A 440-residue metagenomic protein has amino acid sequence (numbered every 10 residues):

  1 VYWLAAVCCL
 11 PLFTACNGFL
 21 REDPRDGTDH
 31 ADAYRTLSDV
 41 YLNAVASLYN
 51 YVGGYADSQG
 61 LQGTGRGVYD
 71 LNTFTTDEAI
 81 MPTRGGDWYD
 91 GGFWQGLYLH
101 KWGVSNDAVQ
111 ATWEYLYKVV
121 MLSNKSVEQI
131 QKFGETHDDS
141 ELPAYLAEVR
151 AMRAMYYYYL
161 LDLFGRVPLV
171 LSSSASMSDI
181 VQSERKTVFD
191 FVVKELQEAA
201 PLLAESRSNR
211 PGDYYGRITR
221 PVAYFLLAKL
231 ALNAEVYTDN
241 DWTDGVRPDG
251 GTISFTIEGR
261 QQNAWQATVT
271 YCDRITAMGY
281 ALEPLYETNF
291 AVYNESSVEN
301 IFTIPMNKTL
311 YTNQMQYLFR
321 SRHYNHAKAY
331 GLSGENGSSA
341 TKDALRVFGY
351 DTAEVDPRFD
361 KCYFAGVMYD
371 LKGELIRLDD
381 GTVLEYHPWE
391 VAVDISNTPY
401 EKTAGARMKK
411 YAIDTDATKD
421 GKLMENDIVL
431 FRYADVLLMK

Functional and structural regions predicted by a protein language model:
V1-L4: Bacterial N-terminal signal peptides that target proteins for export
C8-C9: Cysteine-centered motifs
F13-A15: C-terminal motif of bacterial Sec signal peptides marking the signal peptidase cleavage site
N17-W94, V167, Q197-E198, L202 (+1 more regions): An aromatic- and glycine-enriched ligand-binding surface/loop that stacks and positions planar moieties
D26-D29, L171-M177: Short linear capping/connector segments at secondary-structure termini
L37-A46, N50-L61, T83-F164, S176-G212 (+1 more regions): Conserved, well-structured interaction surfaces
E390-K402: Helical catalytic core of nucleic-acid polymerases
